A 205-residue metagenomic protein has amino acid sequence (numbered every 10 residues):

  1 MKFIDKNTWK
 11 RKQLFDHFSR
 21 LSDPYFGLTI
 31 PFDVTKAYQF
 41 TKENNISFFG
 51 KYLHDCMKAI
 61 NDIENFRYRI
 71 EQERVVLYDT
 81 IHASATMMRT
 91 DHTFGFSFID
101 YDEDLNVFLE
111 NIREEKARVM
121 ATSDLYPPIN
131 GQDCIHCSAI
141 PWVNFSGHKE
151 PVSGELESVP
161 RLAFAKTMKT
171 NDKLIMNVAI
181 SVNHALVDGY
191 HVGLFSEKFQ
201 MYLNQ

Functional and structural regions predicted by a protein language model:
M1-T29, F49, Y126, Q132-A139 (+1 more regions): Flexible, Gly/Pro-enriched loop and linker segments at secondary-structure and domain junctions
K2-F3, K10, L21-P24, I81 (+4 more regions): Conserved GHKL (Bergerat-fold) ATPase module
F3-I4, I30, F40-N44, A59: Aromatic-residue-lined binding/catalytic grooves and analogous aromatic/hydrophobic interfacial grooves in multimeric
L21-Q39, T80-E103, I175-S181: Acyl/amide activation-and-transfer machinery of modular secondary-metabolite enzymes
I46-A83: Hydrophobic "lid/gating" helix adjacent to the active-site nucleophile that controls access to an acyl-thioester pocket
C56, I112-K116, F195-L203: Short amphipathic C-terminal alpha-helix that caps PH/PH-like domains
R89-V143: Helical lid/core segments from catalytic subdomains that handle acyl or acyl-like groups
L156-Q205: Active-site-proximal acidic secondary-structure segment that organizes catalysis
